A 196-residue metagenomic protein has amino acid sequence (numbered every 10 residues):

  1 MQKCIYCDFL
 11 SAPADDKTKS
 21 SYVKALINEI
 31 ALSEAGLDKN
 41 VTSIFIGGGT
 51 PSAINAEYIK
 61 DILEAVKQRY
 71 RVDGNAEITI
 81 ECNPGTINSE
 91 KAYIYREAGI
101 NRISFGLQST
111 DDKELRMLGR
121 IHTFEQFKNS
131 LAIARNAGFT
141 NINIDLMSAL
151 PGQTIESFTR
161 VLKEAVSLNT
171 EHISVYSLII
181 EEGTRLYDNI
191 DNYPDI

Functional and structural regions predicted by a protein language model:
M1-S11: Local cysteine-cluster metal-coordination motifs and their immediate loop/turn environment, predominantly Fe-S cluster
S11-L37, V41-I196: Conserved non-cysteine loop/helix-boundary elements of the Radical SAM core domain that shape
